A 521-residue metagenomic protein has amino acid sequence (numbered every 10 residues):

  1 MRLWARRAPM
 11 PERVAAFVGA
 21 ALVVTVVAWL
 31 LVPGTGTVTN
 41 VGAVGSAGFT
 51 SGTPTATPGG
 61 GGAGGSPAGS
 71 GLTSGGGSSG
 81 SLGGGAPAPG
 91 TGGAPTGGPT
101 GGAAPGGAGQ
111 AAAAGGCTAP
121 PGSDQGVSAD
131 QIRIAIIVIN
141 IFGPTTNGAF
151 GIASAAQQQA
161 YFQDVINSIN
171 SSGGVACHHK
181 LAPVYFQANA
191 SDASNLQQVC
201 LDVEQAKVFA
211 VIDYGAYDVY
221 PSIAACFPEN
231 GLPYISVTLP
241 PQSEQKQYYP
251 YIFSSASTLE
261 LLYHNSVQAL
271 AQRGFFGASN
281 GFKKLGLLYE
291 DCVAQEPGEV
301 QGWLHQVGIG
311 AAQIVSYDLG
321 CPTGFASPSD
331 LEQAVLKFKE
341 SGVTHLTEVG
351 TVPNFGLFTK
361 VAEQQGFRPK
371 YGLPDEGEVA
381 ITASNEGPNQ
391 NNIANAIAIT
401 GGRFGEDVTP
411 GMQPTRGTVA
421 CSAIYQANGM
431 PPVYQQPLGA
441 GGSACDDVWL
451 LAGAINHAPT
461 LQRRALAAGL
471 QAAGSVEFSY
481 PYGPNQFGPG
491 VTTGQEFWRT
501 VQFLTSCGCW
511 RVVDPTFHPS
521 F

Functional and structural regions predicted by a protein language model:
M1-V23: N-terminal export and membrane-targeting signals
T25-T50: C-terminal region of N-terminal signal peptides and the immediate post-cleavage residues of exported proteins
A88-G90, A94-D202, A440-S443: N-terminal extracellular/periplasmic Venus flytrap/periplasmic-binding protein-like
A113-G116, P121, A394, Q471-F521: Solvent-exposed, acidic/polar segments of extracytosolic/periplasmic ligand-binding ectodomains
A153-Q157, S171-Y249, S255, L319-S329 (+1 more regions): Beta-alpha junction/loop-to-helix N-cap segments that form part of ligand/metal-binding clefts
V208-L319, K370-A398: Extracytoplasmic ligand/sensor domains, especially the bilobed periplasmic-binding protein
A362-C445, C507-G508, V513-S520: Extracellular/periplasmic periplasmic-binding protein-like sensory domains
N456-G469: Short, charged, surface-exposed loops that flank catalytic or proteolytic processing sites
